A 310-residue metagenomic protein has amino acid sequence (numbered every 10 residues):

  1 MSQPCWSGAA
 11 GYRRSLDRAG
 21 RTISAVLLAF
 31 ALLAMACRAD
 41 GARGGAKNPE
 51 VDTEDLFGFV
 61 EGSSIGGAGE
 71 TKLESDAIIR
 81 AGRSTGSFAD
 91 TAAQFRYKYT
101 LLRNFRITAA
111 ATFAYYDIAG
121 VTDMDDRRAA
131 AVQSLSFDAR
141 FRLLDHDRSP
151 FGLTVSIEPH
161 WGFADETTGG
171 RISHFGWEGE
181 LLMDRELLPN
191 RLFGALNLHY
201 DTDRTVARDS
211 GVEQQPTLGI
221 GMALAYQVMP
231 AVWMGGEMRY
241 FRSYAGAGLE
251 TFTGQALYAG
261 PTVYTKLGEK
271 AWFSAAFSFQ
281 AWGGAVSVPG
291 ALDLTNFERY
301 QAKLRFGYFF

Functional and structural regions predicted by a protein language model:
M1-E50: Cleavable N-terminal export/targeting peptides
A39-F310: Transmembrane beta-barrel domains of Gram-negative outer membranes and organellar outer membranes
